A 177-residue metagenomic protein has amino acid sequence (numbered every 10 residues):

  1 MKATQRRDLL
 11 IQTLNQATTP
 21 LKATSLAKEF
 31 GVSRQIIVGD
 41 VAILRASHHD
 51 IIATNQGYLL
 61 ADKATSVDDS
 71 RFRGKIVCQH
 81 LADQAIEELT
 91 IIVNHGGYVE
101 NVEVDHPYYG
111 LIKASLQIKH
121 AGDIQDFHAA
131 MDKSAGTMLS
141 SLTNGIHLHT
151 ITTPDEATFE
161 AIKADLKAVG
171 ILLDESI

Functional and structural regions predicted by a protein language model:
M1-K28: Extreme N-terminal segment that seeds HTH/winged-HTH DNA-binding domains in transcriptional regulators
D8, Q12, G39-A42, T90 (+2 more regions): Solvent-exposed alpha-helical segments within well-ordered globular domains of core cellular machineries
P20-A53: N-terminal helix-turn-helix
T24, T54-N55, V102, S176: Residue-level detector of family-conserved "landmark" positions at structurally sensitive sites
K28, Y58, H106-P107: Conserved beta-strand edge residues that scaffold enzyme active sites
I51-D62: Minor-groove-contacting beta-hairpin "wing" of winged helix-turn-helix DNA-binding domains
T65-D68: Basic helix-turn-helix/winged-helix DNA-binding cores and closely related short helical interaction motifs
S70-I177: Mid-protein regulatory/catalytic core that forms ligand/cofactor-binding pockets and protein-protein interaction
